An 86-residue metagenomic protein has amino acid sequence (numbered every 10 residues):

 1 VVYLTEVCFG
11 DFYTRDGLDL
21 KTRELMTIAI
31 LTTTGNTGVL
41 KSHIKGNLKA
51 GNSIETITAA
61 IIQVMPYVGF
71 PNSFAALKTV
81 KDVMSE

Functional and structural regions predicted by a protein language model:
V1-L20, K49, N72-E86: Acidic, glycine/proline-rich low-complexity segments that act as flexible tails and inter-domain linkers
Y3-T5, T34-L40: Short acidic alpha-helix initiation/capping motifs at coil-to-helix transition points, especially at protein N-termini
G10, T32, Q63-F70, V83: A short structural micro-motif
D16, A29-T34: Short, glycine/charged-rich beta-strand-loop motifs at protein surfaces that mediate ligand recognition and catalysis
T22-L31, A60-I61: Short, structured motif recognition centered on aromatic/hydrophobic residues
T37-K45, V64-T79: Short amphipathic alpha-helical segments at helix boundaries and their inter-helical linkers
